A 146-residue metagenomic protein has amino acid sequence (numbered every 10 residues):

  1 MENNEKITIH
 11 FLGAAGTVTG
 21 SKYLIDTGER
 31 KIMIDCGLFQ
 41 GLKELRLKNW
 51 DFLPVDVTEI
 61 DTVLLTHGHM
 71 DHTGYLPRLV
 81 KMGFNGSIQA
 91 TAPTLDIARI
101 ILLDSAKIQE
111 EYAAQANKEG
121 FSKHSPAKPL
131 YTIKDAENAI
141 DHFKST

Functional and structural regions predicted by a protein language model:
E5, T19-S21: Residue-level marker for the onset of beta-strands and adjacent loop->beta junctions in well-ordered domains
E5-T8, K31: Extreme N-terminal starter segment of soluble prokaryotic enzymes
I9-G13: Short, hydrophobic/glycine-enriched beta-strand segments
A15-T17, T27-G86, A90, T94 (+1 more regions): Pre-active-site segment of Zn-dependent metallo-hydrolases
F143-T146: Short acidic-hydrophobic, aromatic-tinged amphipathic segments that line or gate anion-handling sites
